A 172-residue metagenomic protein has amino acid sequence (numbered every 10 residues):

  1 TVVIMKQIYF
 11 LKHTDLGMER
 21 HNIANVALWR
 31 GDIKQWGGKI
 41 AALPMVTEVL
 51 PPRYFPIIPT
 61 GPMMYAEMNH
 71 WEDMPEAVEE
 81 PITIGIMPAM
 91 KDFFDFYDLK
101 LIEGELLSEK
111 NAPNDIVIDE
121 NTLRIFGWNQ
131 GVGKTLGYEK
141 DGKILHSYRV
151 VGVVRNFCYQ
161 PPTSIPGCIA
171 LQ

Functional and structural regions predicted by a protein language model:
T1-R20: Alpha-helical transmembrane segments
V3, G31, G131: Residue-level recognition of oxygen-bearing side chains
M5, R20-I23, A112, L145-S147: A structure-centric signal for secondary-structure junctions around beta-strands
D15-D32: Short extracytoplasmic/periplasmic juxtamembrane "stem" segments immediately C-terminal to an N-terminal membrane anchor
G38-Q172: Mid-to-C-terminal secondary-structure elements that act as membrane-proximal/extracytoplasmic interface segments
